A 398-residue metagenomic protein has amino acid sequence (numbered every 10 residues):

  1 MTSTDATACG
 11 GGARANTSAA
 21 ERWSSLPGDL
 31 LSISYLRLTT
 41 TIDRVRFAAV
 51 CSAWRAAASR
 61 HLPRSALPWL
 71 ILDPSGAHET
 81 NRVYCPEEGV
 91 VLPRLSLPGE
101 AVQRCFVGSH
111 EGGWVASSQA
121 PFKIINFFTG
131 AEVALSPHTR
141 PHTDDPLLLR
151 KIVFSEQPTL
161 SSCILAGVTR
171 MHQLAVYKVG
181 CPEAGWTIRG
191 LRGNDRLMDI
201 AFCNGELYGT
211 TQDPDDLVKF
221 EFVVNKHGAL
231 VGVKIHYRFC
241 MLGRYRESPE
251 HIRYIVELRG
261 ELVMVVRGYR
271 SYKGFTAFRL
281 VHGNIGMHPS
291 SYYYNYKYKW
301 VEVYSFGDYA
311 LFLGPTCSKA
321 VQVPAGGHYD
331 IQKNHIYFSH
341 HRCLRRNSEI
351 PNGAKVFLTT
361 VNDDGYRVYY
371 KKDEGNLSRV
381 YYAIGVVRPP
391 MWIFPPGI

Functional and structural regions predicted by a protein language model:
M1-S25, I33: CRL adaptor-proximal regions
S3-T4, S271-I398: C-terminal closing repeat unit and adjoining cap/tail of repeat-based domains
G28-S32, I42-P63: Short helix-loop-helix/strand-helix junction enriched in hydrophobic and basic residues
V50, S59-E79, G99-G113: Beta-strand-rich domains and repeat architectures in extracellular enzymes and scaffolds, especially beta-propellers
A77-V83, P121-K123, M171-V176, P214-V223 (+2 more regions): Structural motif
V83-A101, K299: A short helix->beta-strand "capping" segment at the edge of beta-propeller domains
V90-L92, A131-V133, P182-T187, N225-K234 (+2 more regions): Beta-strand initiation motifs
L97-F275: A sequence/structural signal of beta-propeller blade repeats
